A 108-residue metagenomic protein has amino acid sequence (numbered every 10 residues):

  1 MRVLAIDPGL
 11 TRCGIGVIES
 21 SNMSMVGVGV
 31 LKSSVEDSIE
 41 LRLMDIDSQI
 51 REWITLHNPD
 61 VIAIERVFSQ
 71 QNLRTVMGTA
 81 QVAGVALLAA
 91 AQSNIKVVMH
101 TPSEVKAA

Functional and structural regions predicted by a protein language model:
M1-A108: Phosphate- and other anionic-substrate recognition elements at nucleic-acid/protein interfaces
